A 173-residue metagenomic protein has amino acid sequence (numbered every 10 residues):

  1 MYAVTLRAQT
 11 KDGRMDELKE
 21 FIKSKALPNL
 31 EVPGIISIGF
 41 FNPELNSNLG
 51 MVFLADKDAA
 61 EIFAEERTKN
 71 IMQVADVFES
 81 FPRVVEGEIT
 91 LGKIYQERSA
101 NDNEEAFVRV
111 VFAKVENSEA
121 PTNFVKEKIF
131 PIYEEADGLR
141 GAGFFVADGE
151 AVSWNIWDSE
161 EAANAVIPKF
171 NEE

Functional and structural regions predicted by a protein language model:
M1-L49, A55-M72, D76-E172: Short S/T/G/P-rich N-terminal loop/turn motif that feeds into the first structured element of a domain
